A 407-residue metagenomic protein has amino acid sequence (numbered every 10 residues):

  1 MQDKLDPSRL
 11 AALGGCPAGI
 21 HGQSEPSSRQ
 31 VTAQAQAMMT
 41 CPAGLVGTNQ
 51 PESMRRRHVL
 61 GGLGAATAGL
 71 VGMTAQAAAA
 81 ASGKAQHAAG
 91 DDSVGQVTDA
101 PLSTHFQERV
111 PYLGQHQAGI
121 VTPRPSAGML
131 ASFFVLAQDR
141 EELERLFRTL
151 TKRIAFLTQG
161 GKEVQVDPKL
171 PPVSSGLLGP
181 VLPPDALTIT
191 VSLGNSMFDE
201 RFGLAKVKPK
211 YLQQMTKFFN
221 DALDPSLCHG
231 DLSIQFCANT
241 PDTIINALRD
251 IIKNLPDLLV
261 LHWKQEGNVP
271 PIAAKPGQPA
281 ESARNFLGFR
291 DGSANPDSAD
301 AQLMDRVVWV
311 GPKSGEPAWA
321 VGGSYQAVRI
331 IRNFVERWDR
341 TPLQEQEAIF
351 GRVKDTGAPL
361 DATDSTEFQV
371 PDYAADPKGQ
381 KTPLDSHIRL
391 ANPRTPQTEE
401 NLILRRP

Functional and structural regions predicted by a protein language model:
M1-M54: N-terminal secretory signal peptides
C16, C41, L45, H58-M73 (+1 more regions): Long, histidine/aromatic-enriched segments associated with O2/redox biology
E25, L70, A75-A78: Residues at secondary-structure transition points
A77-A85: Boundary at the C-terminal end of the N-terminal hydrophobic targeting segment
